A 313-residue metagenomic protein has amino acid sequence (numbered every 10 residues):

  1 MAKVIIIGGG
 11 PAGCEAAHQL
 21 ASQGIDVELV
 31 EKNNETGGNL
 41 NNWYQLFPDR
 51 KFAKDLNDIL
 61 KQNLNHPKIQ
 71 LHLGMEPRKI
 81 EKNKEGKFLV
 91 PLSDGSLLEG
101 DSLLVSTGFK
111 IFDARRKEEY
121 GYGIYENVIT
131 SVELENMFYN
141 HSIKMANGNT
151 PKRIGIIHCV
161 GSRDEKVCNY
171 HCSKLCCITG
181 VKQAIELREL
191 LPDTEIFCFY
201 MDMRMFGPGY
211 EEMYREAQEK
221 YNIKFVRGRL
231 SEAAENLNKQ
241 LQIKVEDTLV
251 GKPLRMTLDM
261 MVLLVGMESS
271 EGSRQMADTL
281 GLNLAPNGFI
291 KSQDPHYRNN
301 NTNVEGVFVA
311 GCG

Functional and structural regions predicted by a protein language model:
M1-G313: Residues forming the flavin
